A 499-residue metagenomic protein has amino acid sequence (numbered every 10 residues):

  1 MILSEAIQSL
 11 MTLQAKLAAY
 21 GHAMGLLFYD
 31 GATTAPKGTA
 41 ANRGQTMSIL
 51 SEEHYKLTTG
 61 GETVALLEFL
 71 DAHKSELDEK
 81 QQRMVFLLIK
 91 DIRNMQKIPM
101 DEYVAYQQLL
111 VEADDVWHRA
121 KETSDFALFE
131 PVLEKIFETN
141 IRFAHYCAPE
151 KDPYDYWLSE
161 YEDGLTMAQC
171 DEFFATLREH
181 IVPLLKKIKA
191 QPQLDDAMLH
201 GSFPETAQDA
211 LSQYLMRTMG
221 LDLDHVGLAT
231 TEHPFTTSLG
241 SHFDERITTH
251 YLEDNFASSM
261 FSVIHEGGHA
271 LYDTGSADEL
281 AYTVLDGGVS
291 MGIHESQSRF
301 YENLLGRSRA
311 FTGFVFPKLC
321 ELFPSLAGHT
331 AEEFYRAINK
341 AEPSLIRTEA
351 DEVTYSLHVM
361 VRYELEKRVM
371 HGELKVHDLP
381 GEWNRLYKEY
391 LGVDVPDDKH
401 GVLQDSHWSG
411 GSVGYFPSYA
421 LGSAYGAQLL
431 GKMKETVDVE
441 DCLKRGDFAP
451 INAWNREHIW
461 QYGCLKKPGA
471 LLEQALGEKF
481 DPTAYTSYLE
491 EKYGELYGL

Functional and structural regions predicted by a protein language model:
M1-D163, E490-L499: A well-structured
I2-A6, H22-G25, A32, G38 (+4 more regions): C-terminal, non-catalytic "cap/extension" segments appended to globular domains
L10, A148, H265, S298 (+3 more regions): Divalent metal-coordination and catalytic microenvironments
L10, S258-A277, E295-R299: Active-site recognition of the HExxH zinc-binding catalytic motif
N42, E102-A105, V132, F173 (+14 more regions): Secondary-structure capping and boundary motifs in well-ordered enzyme cores
Y106-S258: Contiguous, non-catalytic segments that form substrate-binding/exosite surfaces or channel walls
F174, R178, E205-D209, L215 (+4 more regions): All-alpha helical catalytic cores of prenyl diphosphate-utilizing isoprenoid enzymes
G287-G328: Post-HExxH zinc-binding segment in Zn-dependent metallohydrolases
